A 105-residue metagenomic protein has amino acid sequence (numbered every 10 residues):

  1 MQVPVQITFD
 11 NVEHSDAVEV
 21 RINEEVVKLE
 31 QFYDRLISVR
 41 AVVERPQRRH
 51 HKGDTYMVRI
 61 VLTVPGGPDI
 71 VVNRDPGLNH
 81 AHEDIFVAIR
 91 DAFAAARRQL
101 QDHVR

Functional and structural regions predicted by a protein language model:
M1-R105: N-terminal, polar/charged subdomain of small-to-medium soluble alpha/beta proteins
